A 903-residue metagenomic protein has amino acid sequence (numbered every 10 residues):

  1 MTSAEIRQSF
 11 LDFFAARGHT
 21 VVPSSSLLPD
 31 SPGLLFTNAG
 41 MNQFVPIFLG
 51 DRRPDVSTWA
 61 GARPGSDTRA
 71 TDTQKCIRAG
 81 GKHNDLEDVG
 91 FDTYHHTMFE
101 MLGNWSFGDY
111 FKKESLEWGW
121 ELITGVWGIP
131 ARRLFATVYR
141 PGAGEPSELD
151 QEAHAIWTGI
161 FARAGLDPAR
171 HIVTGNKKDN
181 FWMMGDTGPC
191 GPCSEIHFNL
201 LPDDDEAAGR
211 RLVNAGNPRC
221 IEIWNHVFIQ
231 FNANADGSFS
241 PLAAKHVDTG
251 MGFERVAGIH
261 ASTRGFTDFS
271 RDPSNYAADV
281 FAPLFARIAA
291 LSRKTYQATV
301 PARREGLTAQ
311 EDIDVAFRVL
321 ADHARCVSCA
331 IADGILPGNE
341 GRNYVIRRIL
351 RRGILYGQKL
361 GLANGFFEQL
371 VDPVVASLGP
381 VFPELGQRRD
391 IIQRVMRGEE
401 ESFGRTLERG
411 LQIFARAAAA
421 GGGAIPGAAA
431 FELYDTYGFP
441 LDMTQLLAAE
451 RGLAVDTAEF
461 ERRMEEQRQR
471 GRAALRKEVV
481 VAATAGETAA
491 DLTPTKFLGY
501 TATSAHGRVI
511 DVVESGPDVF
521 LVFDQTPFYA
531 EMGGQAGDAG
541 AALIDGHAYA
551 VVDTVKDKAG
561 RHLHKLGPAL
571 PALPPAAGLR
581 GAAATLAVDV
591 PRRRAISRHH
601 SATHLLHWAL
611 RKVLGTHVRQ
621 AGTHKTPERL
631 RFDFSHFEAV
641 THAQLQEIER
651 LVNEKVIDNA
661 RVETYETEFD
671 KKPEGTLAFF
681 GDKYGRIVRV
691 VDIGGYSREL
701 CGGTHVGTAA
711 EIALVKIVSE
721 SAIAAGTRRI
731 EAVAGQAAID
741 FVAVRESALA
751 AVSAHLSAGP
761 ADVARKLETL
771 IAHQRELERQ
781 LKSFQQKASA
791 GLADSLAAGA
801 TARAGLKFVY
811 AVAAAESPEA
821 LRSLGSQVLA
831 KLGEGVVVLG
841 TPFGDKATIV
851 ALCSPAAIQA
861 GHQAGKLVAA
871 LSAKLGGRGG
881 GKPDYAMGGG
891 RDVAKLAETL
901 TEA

Functional and structural regions predicted by a protein language model:
M1-A903: A glycine- and charged-residue-rich anion-binding loop/surface
